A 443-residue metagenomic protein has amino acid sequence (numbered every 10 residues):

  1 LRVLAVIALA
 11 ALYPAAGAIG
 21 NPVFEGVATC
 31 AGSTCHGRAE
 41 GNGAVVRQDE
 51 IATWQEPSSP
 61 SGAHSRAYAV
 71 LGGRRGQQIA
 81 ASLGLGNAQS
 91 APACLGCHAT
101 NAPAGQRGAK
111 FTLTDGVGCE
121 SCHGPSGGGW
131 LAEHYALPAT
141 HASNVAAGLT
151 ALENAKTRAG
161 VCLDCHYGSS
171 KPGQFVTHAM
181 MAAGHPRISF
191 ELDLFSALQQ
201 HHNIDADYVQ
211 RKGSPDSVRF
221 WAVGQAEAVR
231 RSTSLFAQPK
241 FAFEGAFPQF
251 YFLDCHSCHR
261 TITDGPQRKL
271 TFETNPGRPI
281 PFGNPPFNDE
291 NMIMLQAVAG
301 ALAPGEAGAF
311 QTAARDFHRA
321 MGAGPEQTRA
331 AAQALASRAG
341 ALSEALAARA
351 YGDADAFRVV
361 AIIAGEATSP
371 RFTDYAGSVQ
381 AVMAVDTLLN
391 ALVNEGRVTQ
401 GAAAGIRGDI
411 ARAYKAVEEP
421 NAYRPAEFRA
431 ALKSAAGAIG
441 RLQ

Functional and structural regions predicted by a protein language model:
L1-I7: Sec-dependent signal peptide recognition, specifically the positively charged N-region followed immediately by
A8-G17: Hydrophobic h-region of N-terminal signal peptides that target proteins for export in Gram-negative bacteria
I19-G37, G245-D254: Local sequence-structure signature of Cys/Sec-based thiol-disulfide redox active-site neighborhoods
V27-G32, N87, A91-P92, G116 (+2 more regions): Residues immediately within or flanking Cys/His clusters that coordinate Zn2+ in small zinc-binding modules
T29-G37, G96, S121-G124, D164 (+1 more regions): Short, cysteine/histidine-rich loop/knuckle motifs that typically chelate Zn2+
A39-A81, A109-V117, S126-V379: Primarily the internal scaffold of c-type cytochrome electron-transfer domains, especially repeated/multiheme c-type
R74-A104, A109-K110: Long, well-ordered hydrophobic secondary-structure segments characteristic of membrane-embedded and membrane-proximal
T368-Q443: A cross-kingdom marker for long, charged
